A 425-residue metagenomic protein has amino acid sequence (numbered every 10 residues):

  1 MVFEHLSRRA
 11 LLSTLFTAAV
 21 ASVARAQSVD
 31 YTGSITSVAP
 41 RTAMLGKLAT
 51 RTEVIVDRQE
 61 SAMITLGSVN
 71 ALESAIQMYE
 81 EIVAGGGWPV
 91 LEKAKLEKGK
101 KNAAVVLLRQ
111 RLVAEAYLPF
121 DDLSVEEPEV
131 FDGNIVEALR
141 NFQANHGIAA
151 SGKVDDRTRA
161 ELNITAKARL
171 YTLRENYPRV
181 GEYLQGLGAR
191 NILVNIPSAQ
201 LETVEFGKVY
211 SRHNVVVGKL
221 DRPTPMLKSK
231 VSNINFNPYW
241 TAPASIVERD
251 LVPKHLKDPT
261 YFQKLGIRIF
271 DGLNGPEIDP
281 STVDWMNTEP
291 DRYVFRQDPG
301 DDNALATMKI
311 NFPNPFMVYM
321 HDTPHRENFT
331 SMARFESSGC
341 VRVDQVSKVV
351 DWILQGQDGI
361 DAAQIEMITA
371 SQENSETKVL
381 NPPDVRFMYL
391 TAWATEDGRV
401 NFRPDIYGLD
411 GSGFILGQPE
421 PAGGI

Functional and structural regions predicted by a protein language model:
V2-T17: N-terminal secretory signal peptides and thylakoid transit peptides that target proteins across membranes
S22-R25: Sec/Tat signal peptide C-region and signal peptidase I cleavage site
Q27-D30, S34-L123, E127-A149, D156-I425: Well-ordered beta-sheet/strand-loop patches within structured domains
